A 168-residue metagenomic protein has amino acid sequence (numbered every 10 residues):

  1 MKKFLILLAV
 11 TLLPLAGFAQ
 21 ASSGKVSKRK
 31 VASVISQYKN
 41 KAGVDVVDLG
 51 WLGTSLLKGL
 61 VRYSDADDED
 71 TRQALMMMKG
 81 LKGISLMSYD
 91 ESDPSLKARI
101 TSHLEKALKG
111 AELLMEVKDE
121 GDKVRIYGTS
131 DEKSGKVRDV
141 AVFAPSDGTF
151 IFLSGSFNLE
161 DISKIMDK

Functional and structural regions predicted by a protein language model:
M1-G24: Bacterial Sec-dependent N-terminal signal peptides
L12, D119, A144-S146: A generic beta-sheet turn/junction motif
G24-S92, K97: Early exported N-terminus immediately downstream of N-terminal targeting peptides
K41-V44, K79-L81, D119-K123, G135-V137: Extracytoplasmic
T101, E105-D131: Short Gly/Thr-rich strand-loop-strand
Y127-L159: A short, solvent-exposed beta-edge/loop patch
L159-K168: A recognition module on extended beta-rich or small alphabeta surfaces enriched in W/G with H and D/E
